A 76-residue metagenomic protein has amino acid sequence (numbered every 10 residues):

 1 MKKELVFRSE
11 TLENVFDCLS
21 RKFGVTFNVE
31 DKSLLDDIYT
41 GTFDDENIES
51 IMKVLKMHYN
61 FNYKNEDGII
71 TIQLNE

Functional and structural regions predicted by a protein language model:
M1-E76: A residue-level detector for the "anchor" residue at the start of short, highly conserved motifs
